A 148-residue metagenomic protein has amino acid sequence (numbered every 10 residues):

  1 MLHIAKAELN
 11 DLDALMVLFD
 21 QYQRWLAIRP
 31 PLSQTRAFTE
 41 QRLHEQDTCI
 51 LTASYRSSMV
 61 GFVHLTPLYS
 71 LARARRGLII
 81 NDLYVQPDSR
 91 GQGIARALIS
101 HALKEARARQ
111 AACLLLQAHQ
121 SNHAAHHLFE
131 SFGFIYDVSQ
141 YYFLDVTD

Functional and structural regions predicted by a protein language model:
L2-H3: Extreme N-terminal starter segment of soluble prokaryotic enzymes
K6-D13, V17-R75, N81, S100 (+2 more regions): Acetyl-CoA-dependent GNAT
L68, N81, Q86, R90 (+1 more regions): Residue-level recognition of the GNAT/N-acetyltransferase active site
V85, G91-K104, H127, S131: Conserved acetyl-CoA-binding loop-helix of GNAT-fold acetyltransferases
R96, Q120-V138, L144: Conserved active-site alpha-helix within GNAT-family acetyltransferase domains
R107-Q117: Conserved GNAT acetyl-CoA-binding A-motif
A118, T147-D148: N-terminal beta-strand motif that seeds the catalytic metal site of vicinal oxygen chelate
